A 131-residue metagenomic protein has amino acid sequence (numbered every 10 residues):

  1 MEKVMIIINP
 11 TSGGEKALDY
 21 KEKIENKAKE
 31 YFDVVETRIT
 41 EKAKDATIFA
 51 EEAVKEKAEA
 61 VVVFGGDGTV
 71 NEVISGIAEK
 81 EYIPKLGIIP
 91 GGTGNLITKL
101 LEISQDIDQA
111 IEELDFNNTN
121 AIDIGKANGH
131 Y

Functional and structural regions predicted by a protein language model:
M1-V61, S75-G76, D108-Q109: ATP/NTP phosphate-donor binding region
P10, F64-G66, I89-G91: Glycine-rich beta-strand-to-loop/alpha-helix junction loops that act as flexible
S12, V70, T93: Short, glycine/acidic-enriched loop or turn micro-motifs at the edges of active sites
Y31, E79-Y131: Catalytic core of DAGKc-family lipid kinases
A43, G68, E113: Positions that flank functional sites
A46, G68-V73, L96, I122: Short glycine/serine/threonine-rich phosphate/pyrophosphate-binding segments that cradle anionic phosphate groups
E59-F64, T69: A glycine-rich beta-strand to alpha-helix segment that forms a phosphate/ribose-binding loop at ligand/cofactor sites
G68-P84: Short Gly/Thr/Asp-enriched flexible loops that form oxyanion-binding sites at enzyme active sites
